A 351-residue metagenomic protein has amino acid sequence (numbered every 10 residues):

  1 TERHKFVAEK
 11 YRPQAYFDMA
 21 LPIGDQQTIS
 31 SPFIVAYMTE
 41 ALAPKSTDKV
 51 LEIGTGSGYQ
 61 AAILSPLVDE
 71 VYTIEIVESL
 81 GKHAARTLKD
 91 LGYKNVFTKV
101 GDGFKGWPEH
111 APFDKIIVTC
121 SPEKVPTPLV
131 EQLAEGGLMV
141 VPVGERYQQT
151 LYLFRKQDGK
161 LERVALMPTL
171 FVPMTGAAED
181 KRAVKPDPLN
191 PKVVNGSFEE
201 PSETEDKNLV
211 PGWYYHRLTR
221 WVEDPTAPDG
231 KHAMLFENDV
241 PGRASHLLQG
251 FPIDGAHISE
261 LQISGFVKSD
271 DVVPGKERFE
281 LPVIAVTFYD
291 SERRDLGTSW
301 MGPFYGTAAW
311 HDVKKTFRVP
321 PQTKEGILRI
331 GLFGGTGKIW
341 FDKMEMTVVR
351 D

Functional and structural regions predicted by a protein language model:
T1-E2, E145-Y147, T169-F171, G250-F251 (+1 more regions): Glycine-rich beta-alpha junction loops
T1-L51, L67, L80-F97, L170-P173: Class I SAM-dependent transferase core
P13-L21, G136-V141, Y147-Q148, Y215-T219: Short, surface-exposed polybasic-and-hydrophobic patches located at secondary-structure transitions
A43-Q157: Conserved nucleotide-cofactor-binding alpha/beta core module
G144-K192: Active-site capping/gating segments
R182-D351: Extracellular and organelle-lumenal recognition/adhesion modules and their flexible linkers in secreted
